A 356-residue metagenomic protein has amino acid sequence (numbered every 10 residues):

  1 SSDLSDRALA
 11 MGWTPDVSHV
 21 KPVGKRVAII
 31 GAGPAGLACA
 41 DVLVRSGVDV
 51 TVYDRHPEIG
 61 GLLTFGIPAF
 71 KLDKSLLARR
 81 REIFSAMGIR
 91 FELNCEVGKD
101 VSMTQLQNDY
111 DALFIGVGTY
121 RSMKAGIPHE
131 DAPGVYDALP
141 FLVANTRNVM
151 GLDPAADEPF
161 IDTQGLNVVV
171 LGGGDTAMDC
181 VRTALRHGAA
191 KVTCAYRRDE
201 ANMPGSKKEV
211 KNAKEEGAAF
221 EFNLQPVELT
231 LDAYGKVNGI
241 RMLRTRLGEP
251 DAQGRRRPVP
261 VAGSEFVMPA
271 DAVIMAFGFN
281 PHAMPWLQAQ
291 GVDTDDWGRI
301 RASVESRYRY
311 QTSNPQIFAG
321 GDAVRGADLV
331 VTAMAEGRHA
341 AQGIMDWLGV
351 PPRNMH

Functional and structural regions predicted by a protein language model:
M11-D16: Long, amphipathic alpha-helical segments that form or neighbor coiled-coils/leucine zippers used for dimerization
K21-A35, Q164-G174: Beta1/beta-strand and adjacent pyrophosphate-binding region of the FAD-binding site in flavoprotein oxidoreductases
K21-I30, A78-I127, E228-R241, R246-E249 (+3 more regions): Feature captures the FAD/FMN-dependent oxidoreductase FAD-binding
V27-V97, M123-E130, P140, A177-N223 (+5 more regions): Beta1-alpha1 glycine-rich phosphate/pyrophosphate-binding loop at the start of Rossmann-like nucleotide-binding domains
D131-G165, P250-A327: FAD-site-proximal beta/loop scaffold in flavoenzymes
I161-R198, V261, F266-A272, G278-N280 (+4 more regions): Long hydrophobic segments that form regular secondary structure
C180, A323-P351: A conserved FAD-binding loop/helix module that cradles the flavin
